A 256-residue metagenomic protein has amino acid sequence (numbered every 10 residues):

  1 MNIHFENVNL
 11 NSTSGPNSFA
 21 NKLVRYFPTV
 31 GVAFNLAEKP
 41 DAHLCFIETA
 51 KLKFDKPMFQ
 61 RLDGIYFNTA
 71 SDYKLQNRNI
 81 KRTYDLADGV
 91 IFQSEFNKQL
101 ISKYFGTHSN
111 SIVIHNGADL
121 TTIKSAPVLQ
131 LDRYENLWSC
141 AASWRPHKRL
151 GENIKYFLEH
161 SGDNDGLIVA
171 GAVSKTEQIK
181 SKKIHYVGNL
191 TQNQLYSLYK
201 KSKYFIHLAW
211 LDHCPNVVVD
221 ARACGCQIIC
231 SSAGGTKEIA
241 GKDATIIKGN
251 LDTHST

Functional and structural regions predicted by a protein language model:
A42-A70, I91: Active-site proximal beta-strand in glycosyltransferases
Y84, S197-S202: Short alpha-helical donor nucleotide-sugar binding micro-motif in glycosyltransferases
F96, G117: Carbohydrate-associated surface elements
L129-K148, I154-E159, L167-I168: Conserved donor-binding/catalytic core segment of Leloir-type glycosyltransferases
S174-Y196: Nucleotide-activated donor-binding/catalytic signature segment of Leloir-type glycosyltransferases, i.e., the conserved
W210: Aromatic "clamp/platform" in nucleotide-sugar-dependent glycosyltransferases that forms part of the donor/acceptor
Q227-C230, K237: Short hydrophobic beta-strand element within catalytic cores of glycosyltransferases and related nucleotide-activated
K237-T256: Change "using UDP/GDP/dTDP sugars" to "using nucleotide sugars
